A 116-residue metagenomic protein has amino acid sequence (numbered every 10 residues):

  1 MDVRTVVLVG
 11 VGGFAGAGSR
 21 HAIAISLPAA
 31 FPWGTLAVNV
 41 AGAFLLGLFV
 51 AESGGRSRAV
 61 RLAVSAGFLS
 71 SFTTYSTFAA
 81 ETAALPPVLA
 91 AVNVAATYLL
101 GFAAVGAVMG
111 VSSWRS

Functional and structural regions predicted by a protein language model:
M1-S116: Membrane-interface helix-loop junctions in multi-pass transporters/channels
